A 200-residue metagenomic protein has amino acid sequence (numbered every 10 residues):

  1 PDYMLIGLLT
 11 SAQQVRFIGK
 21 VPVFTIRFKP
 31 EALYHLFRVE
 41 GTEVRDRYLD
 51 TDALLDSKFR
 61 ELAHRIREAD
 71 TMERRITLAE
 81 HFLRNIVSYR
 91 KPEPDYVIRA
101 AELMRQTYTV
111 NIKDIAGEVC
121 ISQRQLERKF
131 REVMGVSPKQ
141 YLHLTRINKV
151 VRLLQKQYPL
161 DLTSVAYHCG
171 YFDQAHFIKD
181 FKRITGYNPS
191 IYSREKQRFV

Functional and structural regions predicted by a protein language model:
P1-I98, E102-K113, E118-Q123, S137 (+4 more regions): Alpha-helical bundle regulatory/interaction domains
I112, K129-F130: Extended amphipathic alpha-helical scaffolding segments in membrane-proximal extra-membrane regions of membrane
Q125, I147: Basic, Lys/Arg-rich alpha-helical nucleic-acid-recognition elements, primarily the DNA-binding modules of transcription
E132-V136, D180-S190: A secondary-structure capping/hinge motif
L142-H143, S193-R194: Short Lys/Arg-enriched helix C-cap and helix-to-coil transition segments that create basic nucleic-acid-contact patches
